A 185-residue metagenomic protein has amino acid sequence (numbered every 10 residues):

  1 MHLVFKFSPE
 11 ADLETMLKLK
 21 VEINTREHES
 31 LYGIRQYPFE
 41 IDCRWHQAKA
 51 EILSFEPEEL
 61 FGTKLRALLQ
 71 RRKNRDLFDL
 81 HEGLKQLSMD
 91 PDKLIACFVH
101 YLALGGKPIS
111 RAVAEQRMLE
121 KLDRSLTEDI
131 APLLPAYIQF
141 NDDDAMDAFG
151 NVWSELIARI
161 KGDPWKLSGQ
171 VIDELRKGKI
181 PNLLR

Functional and structural regions predicted by a protein language model:
M1-R185: Structured mid-to-C-terminal alpha-helical surface segments
